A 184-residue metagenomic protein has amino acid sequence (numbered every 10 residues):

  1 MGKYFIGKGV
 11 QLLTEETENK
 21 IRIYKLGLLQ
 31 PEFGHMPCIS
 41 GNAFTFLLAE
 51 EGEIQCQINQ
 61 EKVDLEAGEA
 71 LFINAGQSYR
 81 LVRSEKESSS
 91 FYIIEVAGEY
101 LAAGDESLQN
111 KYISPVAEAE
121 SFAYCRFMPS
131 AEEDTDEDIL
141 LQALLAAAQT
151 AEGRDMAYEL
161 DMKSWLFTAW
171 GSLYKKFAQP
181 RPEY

Functional and structural regions predicted by a protein language model:
M1-E66, A70, N110-K111, S121: Generic protein-terminus/edge-of-domain signal
G2-R22, V82-Q149: A hydrophobic/aromatic-rich effector-binding and dimerization subdomain of bacterial HTH-type transcriptional regulators
N42, A75, S90: Residues that flank catalytic or metal-binding motifs in active/ligand-binding sites
E51, A75, V96-G98: Residues immediately flanking
C56-Q57, I73, Y79-K86: Short beta-strand His + acidic residue motifs that chelate non-heme Fe in jelly-roll/DSBH and cupin folds
Q60, E69, S84-E85, E183: Short, solvent-exposed loop/turn segments at secondary-structure boundaries
L71-I73, I93: Short hydrophobic-aromatic micro-motifs
F127-Y184: An amphipathic alpha-helical interaction segment
